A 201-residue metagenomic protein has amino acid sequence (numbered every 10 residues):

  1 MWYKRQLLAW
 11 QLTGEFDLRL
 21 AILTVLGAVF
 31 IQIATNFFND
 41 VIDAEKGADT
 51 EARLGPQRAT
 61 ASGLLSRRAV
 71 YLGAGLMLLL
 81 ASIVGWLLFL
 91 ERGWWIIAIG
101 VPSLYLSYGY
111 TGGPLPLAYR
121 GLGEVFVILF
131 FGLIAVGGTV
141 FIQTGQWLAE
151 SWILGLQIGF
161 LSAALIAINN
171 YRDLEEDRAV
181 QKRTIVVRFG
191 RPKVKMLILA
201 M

Functional and structural regions predicted by a protein language model:
M1-L23, L115, G123, V127: Topogenic membrane-insertion module of multi-pass membrane proteins
M1-Q6, V125-V140, I158, V187-R191: Small-residue-rich segments of transmembrane alpha-helices in multi-pass membrane proteins, especially helix faces
W2, A28, L78, S103-S107 (+2 more regions): Residue-level recognition of pore/gate-forming positions within transmembrane alpha-helices of multi-pass
K4, L8-A9, A34-F38, V84 (+3 more regions): Alpha-helical membrane-inserting segments
T13-V41, I97-S103, A149-I168: Membrane-embedded alpha-helical segments that form the functional core of polytopic membrane enzymes, especially those
F38-E45, L115-V125, G145-E150, Y171-R178: A cytosolic-side transmembrane-helix exit/cap motif
F38-L78, S162-M201: Solvent-exposed interhelical
P56-Q146: Intramembrane alpha-helical segments
